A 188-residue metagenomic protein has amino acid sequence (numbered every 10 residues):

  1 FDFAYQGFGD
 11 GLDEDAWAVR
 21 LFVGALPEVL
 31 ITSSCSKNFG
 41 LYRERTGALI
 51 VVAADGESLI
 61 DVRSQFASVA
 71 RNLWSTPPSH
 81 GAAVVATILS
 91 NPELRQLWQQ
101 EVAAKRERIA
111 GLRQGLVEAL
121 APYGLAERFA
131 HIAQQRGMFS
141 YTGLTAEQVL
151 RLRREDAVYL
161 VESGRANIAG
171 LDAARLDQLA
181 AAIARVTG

Functional and structural regions predicted by a protein language model:
F1-F3, I132-A133, L160-S163: Short beta-strands and strand-loop turn motifs
F1-L12, A25: Catalytic PLP-binding core of fold-type I/II PLP enzymes
G7-A16, R20, S68-S75, Y123: Alpha-helical subdomain
A18-D61: Active-site PLP attachment segment
E57, E118-P122, L144-G188: PLP-dependent enzyme catalytic core of the Aspartate aminotransferase-like
R63-A82, I88-V117: Structural signature of PLP-dependent enzymes
L97-E155: Conserved PLP-binding catalytic core of the aspartate aminotransferase-like
